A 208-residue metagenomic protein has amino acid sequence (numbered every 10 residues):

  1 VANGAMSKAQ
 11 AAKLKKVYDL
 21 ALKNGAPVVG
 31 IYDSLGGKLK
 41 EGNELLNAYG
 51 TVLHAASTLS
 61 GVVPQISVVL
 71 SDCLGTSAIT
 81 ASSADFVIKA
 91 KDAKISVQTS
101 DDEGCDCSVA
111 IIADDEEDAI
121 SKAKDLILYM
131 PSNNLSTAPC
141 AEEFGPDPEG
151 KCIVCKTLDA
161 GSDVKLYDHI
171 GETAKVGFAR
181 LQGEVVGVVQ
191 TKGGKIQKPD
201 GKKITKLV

Functional and structural regions predicted by a protein language model:
V1-I66, D72, S77, S83-A93 (+1 more regions): Terminal-region recognition feature
S96: Short glycine/proline-centered loop/turn elements that form peptide/ligand docking sites
